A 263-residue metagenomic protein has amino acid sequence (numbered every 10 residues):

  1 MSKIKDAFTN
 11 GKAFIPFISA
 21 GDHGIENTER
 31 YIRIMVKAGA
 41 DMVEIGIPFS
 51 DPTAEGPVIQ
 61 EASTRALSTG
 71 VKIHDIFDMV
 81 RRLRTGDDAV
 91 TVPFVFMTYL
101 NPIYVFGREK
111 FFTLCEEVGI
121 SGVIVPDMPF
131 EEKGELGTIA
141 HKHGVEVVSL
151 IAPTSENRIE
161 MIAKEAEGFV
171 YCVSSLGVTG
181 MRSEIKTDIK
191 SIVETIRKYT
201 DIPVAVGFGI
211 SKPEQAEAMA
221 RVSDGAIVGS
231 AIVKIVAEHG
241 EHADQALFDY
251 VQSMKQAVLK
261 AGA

Functional and structural regions predicted by a protein language model:
M1-A7, S50-E61, V71-R81, Y104-K110 (+5 more regions): Active-site-adjacent beta->alpha loops and helix N-cap segments on the catalytic face of soluble alpha/beta enzymes
M1-F17, M79-T85, G262-A263: N-terminal amphipathic alpha-helix/helix-capping segment at the start of soluble metabolic enzymes
F14-I18, V43-I45, F94-T98, V123-V125 (+4 more regions): Hydrophobic faces of well-ordered beta-strands that scaffold small-molecule active sites in alpha/beta enzyme cores
P16, M35, G46, C115 (+4 more regions): Conserved, mostly hydrophobic/aromatic
I25-V36, T154-K164, V206, I210-A226: Catalytic cores of alpha/beta
D41-D51, I120-I124, P129-E132, S174-G180 (+2 more regions): Glycine-rich phosphate-binding active-site loops on the catalytic face of alpha/beta enzymes
I47, Q60-V125, V258-A261: Active-site beta->alpha loop and helix N-cap motifs at the rims of alpha/beta catalytic domains
E194-I202, S211-A263: Alpha/beta catalytic cores of nucleotide-metabolism and tRNA/nucleoside-modifying enzymes
